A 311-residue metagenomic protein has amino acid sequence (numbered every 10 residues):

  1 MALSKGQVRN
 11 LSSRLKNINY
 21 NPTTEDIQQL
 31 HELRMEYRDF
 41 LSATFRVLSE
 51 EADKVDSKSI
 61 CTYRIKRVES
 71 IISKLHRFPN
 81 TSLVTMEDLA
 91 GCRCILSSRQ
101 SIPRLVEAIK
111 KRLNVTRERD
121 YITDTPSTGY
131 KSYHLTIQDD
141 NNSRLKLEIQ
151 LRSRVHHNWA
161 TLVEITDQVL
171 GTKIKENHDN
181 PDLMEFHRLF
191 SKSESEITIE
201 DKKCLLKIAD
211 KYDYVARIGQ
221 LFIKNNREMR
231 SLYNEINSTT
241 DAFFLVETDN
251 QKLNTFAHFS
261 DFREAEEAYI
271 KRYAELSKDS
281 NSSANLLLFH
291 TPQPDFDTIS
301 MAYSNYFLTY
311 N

Functional and structural regions predicted by a protein language model:
M1-I27, R34-E36, L145-V246: An acidic, glycine-/histidine-flanked metal-binding catalytic module
M1-K74: Intrinsically disordered, low-complexity polar/charged tails and linkers
R93, K146-R154, F256-S260: Active-site ExK catalytic segment of metal-dependent nucleases
S97-S101: Helix N-cap motif at beta-to-alpha junctions
I109, V115-D139: Short Gly/Thr-rich strand-loop-strand
K252-R263, L286-Q293: A short, exposed loop/beta-hairpin motif centered on an aromatic-Gly-Thr core
D261-S280: A short, charged, amphipathic alpha-helix used as a generic interaction element across diverse proteins
D279-N311: Short, mixed-charge low-complexity intrinsically disordered segments
